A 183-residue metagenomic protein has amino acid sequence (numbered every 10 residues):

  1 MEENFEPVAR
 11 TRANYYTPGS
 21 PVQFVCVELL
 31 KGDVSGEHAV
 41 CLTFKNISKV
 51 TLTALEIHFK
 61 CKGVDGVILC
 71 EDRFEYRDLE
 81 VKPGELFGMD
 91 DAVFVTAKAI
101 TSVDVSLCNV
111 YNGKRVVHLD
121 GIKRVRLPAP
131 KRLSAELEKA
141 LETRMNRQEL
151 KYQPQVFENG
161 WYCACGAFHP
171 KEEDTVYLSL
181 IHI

Functional and structural regions predicted by a protein language model:
E2-C41, L141, M145: Low-complexity, acidic Ser/Thr/Pro/Gly-rich terminal tails and inter-domain linkers that flank the onset of structured
F44-S48: Asparagine-centered strand-capping/turn motif at beta-strand->loop junctions
T51-A54, L69: Short acidic/proline- and small/hydrophobic-mixed sequence motifs that coincide with surface turns and coil-to-beta
L69-K98: Intrinsically disordered, low-complexity Pro/Gly/Ser/Thr-rich segments with frequent PxxP/GP/PP motifs and embedded
F94-A140: Terminal connector regions
L150-N159, G166-E172: Short, flexible, mixed-charge glycine/proline-rich loop motifs that serve as phosphate/nucleic-acid-contacting
Y162-C163, V176-L178: Short cysteine-rich clusters marking metal-coordination/redox-active sites
I181-I183: Conserved small/polar residues in nucleotide/adenosyl-binding loops
